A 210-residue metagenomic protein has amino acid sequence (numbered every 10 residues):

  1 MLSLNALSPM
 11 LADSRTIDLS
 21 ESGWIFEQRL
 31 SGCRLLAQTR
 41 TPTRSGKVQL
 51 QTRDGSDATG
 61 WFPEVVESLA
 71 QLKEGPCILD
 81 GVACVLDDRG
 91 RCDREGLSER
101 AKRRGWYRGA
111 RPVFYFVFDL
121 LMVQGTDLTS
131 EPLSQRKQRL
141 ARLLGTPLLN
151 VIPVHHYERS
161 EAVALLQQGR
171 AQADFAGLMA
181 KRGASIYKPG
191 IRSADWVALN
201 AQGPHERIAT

Functional and structural regions predicted by a protein language model:
M1-T210: Catalytic cores of nucleic-acid ligases and guanylyltransferases
